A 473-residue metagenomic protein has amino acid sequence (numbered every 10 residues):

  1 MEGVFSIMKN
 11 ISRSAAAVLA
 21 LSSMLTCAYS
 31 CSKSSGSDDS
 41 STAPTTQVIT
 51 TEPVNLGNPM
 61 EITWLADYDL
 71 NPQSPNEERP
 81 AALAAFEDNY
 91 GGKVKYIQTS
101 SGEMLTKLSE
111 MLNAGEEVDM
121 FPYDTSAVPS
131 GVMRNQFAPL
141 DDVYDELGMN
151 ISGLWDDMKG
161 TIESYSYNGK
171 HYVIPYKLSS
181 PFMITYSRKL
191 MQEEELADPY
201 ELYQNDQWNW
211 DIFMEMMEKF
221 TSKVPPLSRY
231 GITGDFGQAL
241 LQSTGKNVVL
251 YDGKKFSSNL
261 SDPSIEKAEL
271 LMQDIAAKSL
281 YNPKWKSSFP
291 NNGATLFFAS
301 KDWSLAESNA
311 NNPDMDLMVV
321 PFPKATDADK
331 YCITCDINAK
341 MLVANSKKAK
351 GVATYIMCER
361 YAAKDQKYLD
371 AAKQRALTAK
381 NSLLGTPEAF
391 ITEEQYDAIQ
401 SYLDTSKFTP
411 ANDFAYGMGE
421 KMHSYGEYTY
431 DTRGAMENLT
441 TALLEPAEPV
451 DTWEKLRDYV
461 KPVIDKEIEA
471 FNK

Functional and structural regions predicted by a protein language model:
F5, N10-A17, A28-R134, A363-A371 (+3 more regions): Conserved N-terminal structural module of periplasmic/extracytoplasmic solute-binding proteins
P44-N58, G102, T125-P181, D211 (+1 more regions): Hinge/lid segment of periplasmic solute-binding proteins
Q98-K107, D206-I212, N282-N291: Short helix-initiation/N-cap motifs at beta->coil->alpha
D119-P122, T295-K301: Paired acidic/hydrophobic, glycine-rich loop segments that form the ligand-binding mouth/hinge of periplasmic-binding
F121, S166-I184, Q192, D206-S257: Extracytoplasmic/periplasmic solute-binding protein
D141-D156, L202-N205, N247-K267, A325-Y331: Short, solvent-exposed loop/beta-turn-alpha elements that line the ligand-binding surface or hinge of extracytoplasmic
M216-M217, Y251-K284: Glycine-centered hinge/linker elements that transmit conformational signals in sensory and ligand-binding systems
A310-S382: Extracytoplasmic/periplasmic substrate-recognition and gating elements
